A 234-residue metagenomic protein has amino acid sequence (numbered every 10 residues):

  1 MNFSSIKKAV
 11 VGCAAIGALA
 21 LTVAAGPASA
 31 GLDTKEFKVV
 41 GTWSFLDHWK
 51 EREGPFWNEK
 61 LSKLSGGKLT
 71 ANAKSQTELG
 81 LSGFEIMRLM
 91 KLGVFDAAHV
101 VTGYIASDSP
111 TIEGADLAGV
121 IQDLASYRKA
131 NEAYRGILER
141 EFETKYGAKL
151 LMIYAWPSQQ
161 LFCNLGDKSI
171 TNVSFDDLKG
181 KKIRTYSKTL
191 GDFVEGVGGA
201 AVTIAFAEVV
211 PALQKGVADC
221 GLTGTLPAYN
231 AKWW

Functional and structural regions predicted by a protein language model:
N2-A14: Bacterial N-terminal signal peptides that target proteins for export
G12-T22: Bacterial N-terminal signal peptides
G26-G41, S62-T70, T144, I170-K182 (+1 more regions): Immediate post-signal peptide segment of exported/extracytoplasmic ligand-binding proteins
K38-G54, Q76-L81, A228: Extracytoplasmic "Venus flytrap"
D47-N72, F95, K188, D192: Short, polar/charged alpha-helical segment
N58-E59, R88-K91, D96, V101-A200 (+2 more regions): Contiguous mixed-secondary-structure segments that line small-molecule binding/active-site clefts of soluble domains
A71-L81, K182-T185, G199-A212: Short beta-strand-to-loop elements that line the ligand-binding cleft of bilobed periplasmic-binding protein-like
D96-V100, V202-T203, D219-G224: Paired acidic/hydrophobic, glycine-rich loop segments that form the ligand-binding mouth/hinge of periplasmic-binding
